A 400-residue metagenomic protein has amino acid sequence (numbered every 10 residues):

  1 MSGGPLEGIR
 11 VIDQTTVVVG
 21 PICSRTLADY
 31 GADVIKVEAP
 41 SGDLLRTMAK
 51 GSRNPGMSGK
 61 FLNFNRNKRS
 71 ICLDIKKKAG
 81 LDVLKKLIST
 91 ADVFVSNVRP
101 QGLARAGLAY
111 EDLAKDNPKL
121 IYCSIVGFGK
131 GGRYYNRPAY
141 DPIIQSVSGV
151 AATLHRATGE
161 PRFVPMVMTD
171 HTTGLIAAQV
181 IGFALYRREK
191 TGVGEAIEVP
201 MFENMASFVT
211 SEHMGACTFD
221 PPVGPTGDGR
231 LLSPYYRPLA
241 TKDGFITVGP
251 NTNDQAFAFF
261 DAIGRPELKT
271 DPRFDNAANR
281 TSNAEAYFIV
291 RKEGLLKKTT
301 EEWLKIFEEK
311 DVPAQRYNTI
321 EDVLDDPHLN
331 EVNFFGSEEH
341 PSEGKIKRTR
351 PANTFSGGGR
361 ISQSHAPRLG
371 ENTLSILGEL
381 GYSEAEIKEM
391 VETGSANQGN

Functional and structural regions predicted by a protein language model:
M1-K190, R368, L374-N400: N-terminal helix-loop segment corresponding to the beta1-alpha1 unit of nucleotide/adenylate-binding folds
M1-R10, P234, A240-T241, D322-N400: Terminal low-complexity tails and localization/encapsulation signals of metabolic enzymes
V34, E308-D322, S383-K388: Short, well-structured beta-strand/strand-turn elements
S41, G127-G129, M201-A206, D243-F245 (+2 more regions): Glycine-rich beta-alpha junction loops
T47-K50, G215-T226, D326-H340: Short, surface-exposed loop/helix-turn segments at secondary-structure junctions that function as lids/hinges flanking
K130, T158-M168, E189-M205, G224-L231 (+1 more regions): Conserved Rossmann-fold dehydrogenase catalytic segment
G174-G194, S207-T218, F260-E267: Oxidoreductase and adenylate-handling cofactor-binding alpha/beta cores
P234-K310, A314: Aromatic-enriched alpha-helical interface/lid elements that frame and gate functional surfaces
